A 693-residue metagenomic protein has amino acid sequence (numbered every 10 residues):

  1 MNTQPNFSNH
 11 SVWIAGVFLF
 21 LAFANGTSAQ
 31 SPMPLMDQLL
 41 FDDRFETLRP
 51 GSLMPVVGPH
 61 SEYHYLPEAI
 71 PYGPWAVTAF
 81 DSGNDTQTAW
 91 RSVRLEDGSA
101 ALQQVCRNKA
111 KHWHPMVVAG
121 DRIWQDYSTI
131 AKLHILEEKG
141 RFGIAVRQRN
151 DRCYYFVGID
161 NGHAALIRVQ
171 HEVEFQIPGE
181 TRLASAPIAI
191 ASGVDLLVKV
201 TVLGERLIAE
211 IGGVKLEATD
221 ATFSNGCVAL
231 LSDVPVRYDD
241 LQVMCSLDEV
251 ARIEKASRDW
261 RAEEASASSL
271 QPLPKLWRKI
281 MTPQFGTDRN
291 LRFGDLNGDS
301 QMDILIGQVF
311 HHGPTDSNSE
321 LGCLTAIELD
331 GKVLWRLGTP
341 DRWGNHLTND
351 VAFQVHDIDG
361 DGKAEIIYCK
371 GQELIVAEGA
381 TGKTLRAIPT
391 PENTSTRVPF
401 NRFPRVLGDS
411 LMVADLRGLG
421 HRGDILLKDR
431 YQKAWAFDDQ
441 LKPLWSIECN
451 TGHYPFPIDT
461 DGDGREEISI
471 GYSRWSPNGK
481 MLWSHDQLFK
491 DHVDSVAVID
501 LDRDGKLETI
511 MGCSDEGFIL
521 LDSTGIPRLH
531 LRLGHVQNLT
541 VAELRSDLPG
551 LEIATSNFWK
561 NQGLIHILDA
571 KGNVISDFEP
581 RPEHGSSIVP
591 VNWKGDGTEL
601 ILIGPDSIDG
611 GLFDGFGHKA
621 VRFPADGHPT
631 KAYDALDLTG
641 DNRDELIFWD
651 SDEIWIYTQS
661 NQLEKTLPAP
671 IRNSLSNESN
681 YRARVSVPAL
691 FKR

Functional and structural regions predicted by a protein language model:
N2-I14: Bacterial N-terminal signal peptides that target proteins for export
W13-A24: Bacterial N-terminal signal peptides
Q30-N84, L95, S99, A184-A186 (+5 more regions): Beta-propeller-forming repeat regions
M36-D42, D126-I130, H134, D195-L197: Intrinsic-disorder/low-complexity, polar/charged segments enriched in Ser/Thr/Lys/Arg/Asp/Glu/Gln
F45, A131, A191-T219: Carbohydrate-binding surfaces in secreted/extracellular proteins
D97-E172: Secretory/extracellular carbohydrate-interaction modules and structurally similar beta-sandwich "look-alikes"
P115-D121, A184-I190, A218, V228: Beta-strand-rich interaction surfaces with strong enrichment in secreted/lumenal proteins
V173-L197: Short, aromatic/His-centered strand-loop micro-motif at the edge of beta-sheets
